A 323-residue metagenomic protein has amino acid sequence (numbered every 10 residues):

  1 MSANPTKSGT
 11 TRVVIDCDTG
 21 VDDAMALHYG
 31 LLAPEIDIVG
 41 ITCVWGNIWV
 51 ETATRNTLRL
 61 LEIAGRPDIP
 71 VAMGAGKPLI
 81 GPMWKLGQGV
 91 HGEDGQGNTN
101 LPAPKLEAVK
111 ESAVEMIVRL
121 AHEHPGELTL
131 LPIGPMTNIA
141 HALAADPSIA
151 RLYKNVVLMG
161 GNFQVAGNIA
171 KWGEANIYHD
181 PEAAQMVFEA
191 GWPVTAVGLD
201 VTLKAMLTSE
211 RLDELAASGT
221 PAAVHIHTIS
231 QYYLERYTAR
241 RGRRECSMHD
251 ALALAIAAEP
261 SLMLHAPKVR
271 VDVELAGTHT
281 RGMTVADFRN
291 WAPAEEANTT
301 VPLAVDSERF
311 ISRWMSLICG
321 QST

Functional and structural regions predicted by a protein language model:
S2, T6-K7, T11, T54-E123 (+4 more regions): Metal-dependent C-N hydrolase catalytic cores
N4-T10, A26-G30, D37, Y178 (+2 more regions): Conformational coupling and interaction surfaces
T6-C17, V21-R59, P67, T99-K204 (+1 more regions): Active-site histidine-anchored catalytic micro-motif
V71, V187, L254: A residue-level signal for conserved active-site and pocket-lining positions in enzyme catalytic cores
K85-G92, A170-E174, L212-D213: Short, surface-exposed amphipathic charged segments that create phosphate/polyanion-binding patches used for binding
H91-E93, N138, H249: Histidine-centered active-site/metal-ligand motif
